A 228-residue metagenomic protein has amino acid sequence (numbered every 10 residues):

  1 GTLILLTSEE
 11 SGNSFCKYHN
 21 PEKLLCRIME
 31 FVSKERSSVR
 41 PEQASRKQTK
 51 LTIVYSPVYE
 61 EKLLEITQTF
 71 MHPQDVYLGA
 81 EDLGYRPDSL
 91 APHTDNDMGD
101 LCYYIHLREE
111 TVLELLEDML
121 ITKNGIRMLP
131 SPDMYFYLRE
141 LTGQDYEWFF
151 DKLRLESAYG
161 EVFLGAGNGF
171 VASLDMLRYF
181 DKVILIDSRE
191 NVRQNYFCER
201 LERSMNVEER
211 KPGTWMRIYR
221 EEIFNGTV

Functional and structural regions predicted by a protein language model:
G1-T7, T52-Y55, L78, P130-S131 (+2 more regions): Conserved beta-strand segments of the P-loop GTPase G domain that flank and frequently precede/overlap
T2-K23, A91-G99, F180-I184, W215-R217: Active-site regions of enzymes building and remodeling cell-envelope glycoconjugates
T2-L51: Extreme N-terminal, non-catalytic leader segments that precede Walker-type/kinase nucleotide-binding cores
E10, V58-K62, G84, D133-T142 (+2 more regions): Short acidic, S/G/P-rich loop/turn micro-motifs used as interaction or catalytic elements
S11-C16, L25-C26, P87-D88, V192-R200: Short, charged, surface-exposed secondary-structure boundary motifs
E42-S89, E156: Walker A/P-loop phosphate-binding motif and the immediately C-terminal alpha-helix
A80-R154: P-loop/Walker-type NTP enzyme "switch/lid" segment
W148-V228: Conserved catalytic-core segment of NTP-binding enzymes
